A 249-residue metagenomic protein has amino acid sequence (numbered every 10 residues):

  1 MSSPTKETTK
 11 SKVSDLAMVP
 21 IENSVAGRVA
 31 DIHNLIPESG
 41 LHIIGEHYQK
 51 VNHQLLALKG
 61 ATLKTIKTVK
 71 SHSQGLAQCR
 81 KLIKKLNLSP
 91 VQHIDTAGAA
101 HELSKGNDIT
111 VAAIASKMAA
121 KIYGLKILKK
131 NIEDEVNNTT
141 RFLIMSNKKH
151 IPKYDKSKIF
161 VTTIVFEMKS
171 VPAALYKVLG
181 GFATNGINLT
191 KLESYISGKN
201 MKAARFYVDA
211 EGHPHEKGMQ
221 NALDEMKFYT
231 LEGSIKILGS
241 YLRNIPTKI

Functional and structural regions predicted by a protein language model:
M1-I249: Domain-level signature for soluble enzymes in the chorismate/prephenate branch of the shikimate pathway
